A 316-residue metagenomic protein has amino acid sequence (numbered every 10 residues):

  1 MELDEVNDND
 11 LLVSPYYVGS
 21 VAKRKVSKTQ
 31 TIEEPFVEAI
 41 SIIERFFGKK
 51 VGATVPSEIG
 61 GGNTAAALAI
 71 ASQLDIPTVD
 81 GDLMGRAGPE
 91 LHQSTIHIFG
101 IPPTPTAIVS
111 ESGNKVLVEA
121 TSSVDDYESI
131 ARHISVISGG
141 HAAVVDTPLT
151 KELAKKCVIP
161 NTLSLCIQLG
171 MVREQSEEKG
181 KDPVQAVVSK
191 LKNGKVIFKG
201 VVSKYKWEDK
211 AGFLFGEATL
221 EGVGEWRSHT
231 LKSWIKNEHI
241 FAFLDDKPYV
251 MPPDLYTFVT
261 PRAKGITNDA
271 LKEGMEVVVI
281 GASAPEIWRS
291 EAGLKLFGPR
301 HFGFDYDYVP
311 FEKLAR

Functional and structural regions predicted by a protein language model:
D4-G52: Glycine-rich oxoanion-binding loops at beta->alpha junctions
N9-V21, Q93-I134: A structural-propensity feature for long, helix-poor, extended segments
F36-V37, S57-L68, R86-P89: Short glycine/serine/threonine-rich phosphate/pyrophosphate-binding segments that cradle anionic phosphate groups
K50-I59, T78-V79: A short, small-residue-rich loop immediately preceding and capping a beta-strand
S72-H92: Short, acidic/small-residue loops that bind anionic groups at enzyme active sites
S112-T162: Conserved anion/nucleotide-ligand pocket segment
I167-G222: Oxyanion-binding "anion nests"
S203-R316: C-terminal non-catalytic interaction/assembly regions of soluble proteins
